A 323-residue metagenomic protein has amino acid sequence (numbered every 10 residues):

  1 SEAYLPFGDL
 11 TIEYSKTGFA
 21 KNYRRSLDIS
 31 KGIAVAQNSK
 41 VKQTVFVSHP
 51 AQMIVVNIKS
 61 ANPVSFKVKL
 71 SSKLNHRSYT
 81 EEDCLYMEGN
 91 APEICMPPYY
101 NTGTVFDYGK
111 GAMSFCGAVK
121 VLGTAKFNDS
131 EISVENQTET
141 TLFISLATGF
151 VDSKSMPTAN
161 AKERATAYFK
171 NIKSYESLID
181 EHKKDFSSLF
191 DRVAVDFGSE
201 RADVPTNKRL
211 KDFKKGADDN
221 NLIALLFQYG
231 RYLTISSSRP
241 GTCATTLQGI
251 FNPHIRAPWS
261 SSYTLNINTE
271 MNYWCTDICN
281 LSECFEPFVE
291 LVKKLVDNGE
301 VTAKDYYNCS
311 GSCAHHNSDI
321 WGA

Functional and structural regions predicted by a protein language model:
S1-A323: Aromatic-residue-lined binding/catalytic grooves and analogous aromatic/hydrophobic interfacial grooves in multimeric
